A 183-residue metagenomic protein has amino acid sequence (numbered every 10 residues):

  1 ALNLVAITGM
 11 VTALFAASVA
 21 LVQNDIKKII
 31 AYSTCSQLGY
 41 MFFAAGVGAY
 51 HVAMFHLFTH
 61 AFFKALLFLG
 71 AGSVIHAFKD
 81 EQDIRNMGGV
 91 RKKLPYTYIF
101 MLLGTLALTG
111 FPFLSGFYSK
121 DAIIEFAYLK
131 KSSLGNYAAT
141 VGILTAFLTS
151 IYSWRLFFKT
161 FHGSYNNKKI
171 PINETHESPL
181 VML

Functional and structural regions predicted by a protein language model:
A1-M182: Hydrophobic transmembrane alpha-helices and their helix-loop junctions in integral membrane proteins
